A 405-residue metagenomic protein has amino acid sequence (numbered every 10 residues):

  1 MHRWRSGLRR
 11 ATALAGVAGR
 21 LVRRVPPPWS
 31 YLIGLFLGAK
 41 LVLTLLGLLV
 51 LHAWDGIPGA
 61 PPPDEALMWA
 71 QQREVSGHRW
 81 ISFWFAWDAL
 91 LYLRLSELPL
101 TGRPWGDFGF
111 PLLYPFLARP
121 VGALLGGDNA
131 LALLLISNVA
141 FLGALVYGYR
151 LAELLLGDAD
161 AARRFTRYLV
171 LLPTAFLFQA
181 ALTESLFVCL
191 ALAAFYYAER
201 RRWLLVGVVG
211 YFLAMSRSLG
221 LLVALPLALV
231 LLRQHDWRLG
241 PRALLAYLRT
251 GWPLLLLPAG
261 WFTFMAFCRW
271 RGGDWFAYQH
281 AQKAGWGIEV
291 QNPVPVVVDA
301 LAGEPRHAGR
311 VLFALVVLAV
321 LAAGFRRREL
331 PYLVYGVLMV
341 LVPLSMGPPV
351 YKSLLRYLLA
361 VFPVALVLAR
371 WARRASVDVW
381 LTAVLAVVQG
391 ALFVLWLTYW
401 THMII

Functional and structural regions predicted by a protein language model:
M1-Q72, R249, P253, D378-T382: Start-transfer (signal-anchor) and selected internal transmembrane alpha helices of multi-pass inner/ER membrane
A39-G59, W84, F212-L213, A224-G336: Membrane-lumen/periplasm interface segments of specific transmembrane helices in polyprenyl phosphate-linked
F83-G127: Short hydrophobic/aromatic helix or loop-helix immediately within or flanking a transmembrane segment in polytopic
P120, A132-L156, A319-A322: Transmembrane-helix motifs of polytopic, lipid-linked glycan transferases
D128-L131, G148-L171, C189, L205 (+1 more regions): Transmembrane-helix signature of polytopic, membrane-embedded enzymes that assemble or transfer cell-envelope glycans
A180-L186, L354: Short acidic/glycine- and proline-prone juxtamembrane loop motifs at membrane-interface regions of multi-pass membrane
A194-L205, H235-W237, A372: Membrane-interface transmembrane helices that cradle and orient dolichyl/undecaprenyl
L254-P258, R374-M403: Signature aromatic-anchored transmembrane alpha helix within multi-pass, membrane-resident enzymes that catalyze glycan
